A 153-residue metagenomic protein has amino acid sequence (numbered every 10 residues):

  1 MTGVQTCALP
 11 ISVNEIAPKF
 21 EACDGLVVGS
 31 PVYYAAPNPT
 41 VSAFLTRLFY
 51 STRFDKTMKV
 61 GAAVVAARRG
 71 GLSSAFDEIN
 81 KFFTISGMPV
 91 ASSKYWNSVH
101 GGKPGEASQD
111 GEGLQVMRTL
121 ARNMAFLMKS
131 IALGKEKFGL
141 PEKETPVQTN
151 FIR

Functional and structural regions predicted by a protein language model:
M1-L9: Short, small-residue-biased leader/transition segments that mark boundaries at the very start of proteins
T2, V28, H100-G101: Short glycine-rich loop/turn motifs that provide flexible caps or phosphate-binding loops at active sites
L9-Y95: Helix-loop-strand module that forms the ligand-binding subsite of alpha/beta enzymes
P89-R153: Glycine-rich phosphate/pyrophosphate-binding loop and the adjoining helix
